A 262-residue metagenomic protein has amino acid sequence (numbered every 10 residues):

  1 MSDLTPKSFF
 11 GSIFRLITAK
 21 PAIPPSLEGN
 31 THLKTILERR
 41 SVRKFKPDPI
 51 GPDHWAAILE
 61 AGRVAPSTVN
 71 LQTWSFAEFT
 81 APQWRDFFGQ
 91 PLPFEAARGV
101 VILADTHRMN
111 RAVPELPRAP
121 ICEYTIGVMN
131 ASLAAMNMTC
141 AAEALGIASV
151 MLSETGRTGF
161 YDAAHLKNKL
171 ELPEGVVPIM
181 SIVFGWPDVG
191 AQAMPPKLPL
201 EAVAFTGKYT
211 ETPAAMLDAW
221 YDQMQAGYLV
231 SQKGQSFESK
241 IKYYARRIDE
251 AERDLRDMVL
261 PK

Functional and structural regions predicted by a protein language model:
S2-K262: Acidic, surface-exposed loops and disordered segments
